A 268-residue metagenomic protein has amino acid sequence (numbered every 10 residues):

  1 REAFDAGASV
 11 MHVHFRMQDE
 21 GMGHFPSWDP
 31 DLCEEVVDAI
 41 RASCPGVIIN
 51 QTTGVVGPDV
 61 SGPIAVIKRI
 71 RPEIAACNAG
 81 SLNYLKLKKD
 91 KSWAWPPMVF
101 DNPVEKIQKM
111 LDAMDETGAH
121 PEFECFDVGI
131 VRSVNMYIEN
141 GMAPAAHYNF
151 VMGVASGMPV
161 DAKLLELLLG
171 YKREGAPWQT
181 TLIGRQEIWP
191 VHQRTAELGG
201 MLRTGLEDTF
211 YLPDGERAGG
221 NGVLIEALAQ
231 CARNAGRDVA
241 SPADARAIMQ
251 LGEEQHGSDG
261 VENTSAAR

Functional and structural regions predicted by a protein language model:
A3, H14, A75, V134 (+3 more regions): Conserved, mostly hydrophobic/aromatic
A8-E20, I49-T53, F123-E124, A245: Short beta-strand segments at enzyme active-site cores
S9-E34, M152, F210-D214: Glycine-rich, proline-tolerant flexible connector loops at the mouths of alpha/beta enzymes
M22-Q51, I107-M114, L167-G175, G222-A232 (+1 more regions): Alpha-helix-loop-beta-strand connector modules within alpha/beta enzyme cores
P26-D101: Active-site beta->alpha loop and helix N-cap motifs at the rims of alpha/beta catalytic domains
I74-E207, A218: Catalytic alpha/beta core domains of metabolic enzymes, predominantly
L87-M98, D214-R237: C-terminal helical cap(s) of enzyme catalytic domains, especially alpha/beta-barrels
E226, Q230-T264: Mid-to-C-terminal alpha-helical segments outside catalytic/metal-binding sites
